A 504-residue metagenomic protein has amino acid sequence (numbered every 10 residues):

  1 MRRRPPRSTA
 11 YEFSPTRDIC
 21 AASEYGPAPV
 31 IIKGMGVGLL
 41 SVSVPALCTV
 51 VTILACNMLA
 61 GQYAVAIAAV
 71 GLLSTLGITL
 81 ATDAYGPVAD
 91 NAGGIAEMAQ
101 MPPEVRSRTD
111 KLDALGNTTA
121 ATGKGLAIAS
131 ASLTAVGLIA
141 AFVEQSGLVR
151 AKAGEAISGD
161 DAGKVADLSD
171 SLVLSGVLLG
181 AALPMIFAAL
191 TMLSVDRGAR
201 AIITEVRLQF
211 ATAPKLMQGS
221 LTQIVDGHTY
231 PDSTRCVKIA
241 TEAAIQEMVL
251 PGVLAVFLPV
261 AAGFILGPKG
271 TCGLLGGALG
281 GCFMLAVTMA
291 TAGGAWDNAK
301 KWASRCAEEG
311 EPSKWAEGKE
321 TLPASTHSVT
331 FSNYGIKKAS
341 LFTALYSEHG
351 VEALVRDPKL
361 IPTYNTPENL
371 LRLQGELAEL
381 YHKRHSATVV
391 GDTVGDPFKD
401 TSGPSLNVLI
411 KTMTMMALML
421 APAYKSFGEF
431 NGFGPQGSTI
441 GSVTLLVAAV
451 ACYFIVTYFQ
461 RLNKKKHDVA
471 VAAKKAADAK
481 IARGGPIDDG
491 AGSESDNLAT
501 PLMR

Functional and structural regions predicted by a protein language model:
M1-R504: Hydrophobic packing and interface segments
